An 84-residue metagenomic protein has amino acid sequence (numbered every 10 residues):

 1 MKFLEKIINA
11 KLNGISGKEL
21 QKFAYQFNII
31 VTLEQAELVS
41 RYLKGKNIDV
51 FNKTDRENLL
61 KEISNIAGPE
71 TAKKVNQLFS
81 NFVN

Functional and structural regions predicted by a protein language model:
L4-L33, E37: N-terminal acidic leader/helix
K11, F23, Y42, E62 (+2 more regions): Residues that form generic nucleotide/phosphate-binding pockets
N28, K44-I48, A67, T71: Short alpha-helix boundary/capping elements
V39-I48, L60-K61: Amphipathic alpha-helical segments that form the core helices of the histone-fold
K53-N84: Long, compositionally biased
